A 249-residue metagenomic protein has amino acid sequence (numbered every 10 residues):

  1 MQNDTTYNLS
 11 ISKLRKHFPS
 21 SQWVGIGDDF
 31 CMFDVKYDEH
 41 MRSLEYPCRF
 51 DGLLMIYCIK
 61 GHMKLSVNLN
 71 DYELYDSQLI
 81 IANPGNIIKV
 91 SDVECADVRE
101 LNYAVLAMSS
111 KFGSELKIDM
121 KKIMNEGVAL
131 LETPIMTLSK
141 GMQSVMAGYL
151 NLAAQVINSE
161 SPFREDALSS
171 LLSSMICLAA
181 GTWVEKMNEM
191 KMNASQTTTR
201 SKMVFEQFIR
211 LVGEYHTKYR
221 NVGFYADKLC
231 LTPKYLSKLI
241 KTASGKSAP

Functional and structural regions predicted by a protein language model:
M1-S66, N70-E73: Generic protein-terminus/edge-of-domain signal
Q2-T6, V93-Q155: A hydrophobic/aromatic-rich effector-binding and dimerization subdomain of bacterial HTH-type transcriptional regulators
K64-S66, A82, I88-V98: Short beta-strand His + acidic residue motifs that chelate non-heme Fe in jelly-roll/DSBH and cupin folds
L69-P84: Short acidic-glycine-tyrosine-enriched beta hairpin
G127, P134-E189: Compact structured core domains
T137-L138, E160-A167, A180-R210, E214-L229 (+1 more regions): Short, Lys/Arg-enriched, Trp-marked, Pro/Gly-tolerant hinge/linker segments that flank
K234: Key DNA-contact positions within bacterial/archaeal DNA-binding proteins
